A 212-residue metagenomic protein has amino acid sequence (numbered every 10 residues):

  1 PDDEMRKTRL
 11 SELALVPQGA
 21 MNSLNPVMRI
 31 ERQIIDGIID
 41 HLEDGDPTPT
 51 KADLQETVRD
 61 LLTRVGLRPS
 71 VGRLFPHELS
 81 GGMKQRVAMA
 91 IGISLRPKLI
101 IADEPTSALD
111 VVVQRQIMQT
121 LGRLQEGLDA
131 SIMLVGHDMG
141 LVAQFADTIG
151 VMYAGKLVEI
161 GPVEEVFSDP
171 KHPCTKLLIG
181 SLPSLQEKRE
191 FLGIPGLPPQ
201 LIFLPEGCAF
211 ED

Functional and structural regions predicted by a protein language model:
P1-A14, R32, D40, E165-P170 (+1 more regions): ABC ATPase NBD coupling module
T50-S70, I179: Conserved ABC ATPase "signature" region
G72, P162-D212: Short catalytic/signature loops enriched in Gly
F75-L79, M83: Conserved ABC ATPase signature
S94-K98: A short, proline-enriched helix->beta-strand linker immediately N-terminal to the Walker B motif in ABC-type P-loop
V142-Q144: A short, surface-exposed alpha-helical micro-motif characterized by mixed small hydrophobic and charged/polar residues
